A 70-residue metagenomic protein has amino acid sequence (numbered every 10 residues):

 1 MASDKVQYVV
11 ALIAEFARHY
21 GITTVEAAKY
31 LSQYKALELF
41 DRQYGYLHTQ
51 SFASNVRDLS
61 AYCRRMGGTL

Functional and structural regions predicted by a protein language model:
M1-E26: N-terminal acidic leader/helix
M1-Y8, D41, G45, S51-F52: Charged, low-complexity, helix/coiled-coil-prone segments
K5, H19, E38, C63-R65 (+1 more regions): Mixed-charge, low-complexity intrinsically disordered regions
V9, T23, A36, F52-N55: Alpha-helical structural motif
A17-H48: Amphipathic, hydrophobic secondary-structure cores in small proteins
G45-L70: Long, compositionally biased
